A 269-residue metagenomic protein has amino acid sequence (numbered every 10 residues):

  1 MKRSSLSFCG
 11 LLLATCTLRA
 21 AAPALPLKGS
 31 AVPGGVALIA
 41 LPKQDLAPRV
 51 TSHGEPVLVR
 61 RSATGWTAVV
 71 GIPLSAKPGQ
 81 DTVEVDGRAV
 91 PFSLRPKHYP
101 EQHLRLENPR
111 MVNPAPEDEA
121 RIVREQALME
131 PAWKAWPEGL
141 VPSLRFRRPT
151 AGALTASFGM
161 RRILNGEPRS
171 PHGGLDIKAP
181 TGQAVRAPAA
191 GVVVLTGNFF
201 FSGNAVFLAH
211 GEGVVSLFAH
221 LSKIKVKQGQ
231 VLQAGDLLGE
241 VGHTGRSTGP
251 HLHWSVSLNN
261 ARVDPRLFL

Functional and structural regions predicted by a protein language model:
M1-C9: Bacterial N-terminal signal peptides that target proteins for export
L11-A20: Hydrophobic h-region of N-terminal signal peptides that target proteins for export in Gram-negative bacteria
A21-P91, P96: Cationic-aromatic interfacial patches
P26, P91-S202: Surface-exposed, glycine-biased beta-strand/turn segments
A76-P78, H98-Q102, V263: Short, charged/polar, Gly/Pro-enriched secondary-structure boundary elements
R147-L269: Catalytic cores of peptidoglycan-degrading enzymes
